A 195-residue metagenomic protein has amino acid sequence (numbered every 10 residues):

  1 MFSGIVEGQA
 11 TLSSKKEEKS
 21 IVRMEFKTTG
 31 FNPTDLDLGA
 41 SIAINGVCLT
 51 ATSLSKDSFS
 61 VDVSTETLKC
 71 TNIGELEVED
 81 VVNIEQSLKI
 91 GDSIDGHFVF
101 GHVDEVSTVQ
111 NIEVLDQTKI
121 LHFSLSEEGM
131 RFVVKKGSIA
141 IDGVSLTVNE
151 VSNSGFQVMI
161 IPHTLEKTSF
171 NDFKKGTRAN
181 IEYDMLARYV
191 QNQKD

Functional and structural regions predicted by a protein language model:
M1-D195: Conserved loop->alpha-helix
